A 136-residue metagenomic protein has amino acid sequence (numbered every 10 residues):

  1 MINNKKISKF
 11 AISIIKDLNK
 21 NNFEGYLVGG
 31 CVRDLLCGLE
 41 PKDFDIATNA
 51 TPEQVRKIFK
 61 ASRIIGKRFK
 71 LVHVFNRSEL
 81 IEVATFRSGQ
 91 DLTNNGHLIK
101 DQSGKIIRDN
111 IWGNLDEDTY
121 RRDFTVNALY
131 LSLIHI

Functional and structural regions predicted by a protein language model:
M1-I134: Catalytic cores of the polymerase beta-like nucleotidyltransferase superfamily and closely associated nucleotide
